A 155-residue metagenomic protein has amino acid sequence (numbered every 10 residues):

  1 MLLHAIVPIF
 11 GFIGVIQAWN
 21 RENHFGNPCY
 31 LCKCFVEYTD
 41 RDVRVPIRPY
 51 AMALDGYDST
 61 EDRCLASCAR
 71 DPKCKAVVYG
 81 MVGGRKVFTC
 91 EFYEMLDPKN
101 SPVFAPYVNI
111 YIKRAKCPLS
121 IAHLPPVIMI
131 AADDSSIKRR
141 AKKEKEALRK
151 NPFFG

Functional and structural regions predicted by a protein language model:
L3-G155: Extracellular disulfide-rich cysteine clusters
